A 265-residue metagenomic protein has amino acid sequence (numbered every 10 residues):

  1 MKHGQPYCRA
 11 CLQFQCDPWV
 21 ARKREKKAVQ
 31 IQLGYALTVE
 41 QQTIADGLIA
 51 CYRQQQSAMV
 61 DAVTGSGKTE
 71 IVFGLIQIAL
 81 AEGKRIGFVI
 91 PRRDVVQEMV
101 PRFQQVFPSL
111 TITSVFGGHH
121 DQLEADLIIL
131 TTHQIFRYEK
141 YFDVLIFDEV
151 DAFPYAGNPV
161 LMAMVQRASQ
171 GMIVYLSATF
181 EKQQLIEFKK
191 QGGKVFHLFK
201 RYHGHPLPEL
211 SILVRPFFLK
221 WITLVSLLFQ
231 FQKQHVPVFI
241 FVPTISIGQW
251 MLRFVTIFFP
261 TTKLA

Functional and structural regions predicted by a protein language model:
M1-Y35: Cys/His-rich short segments
L33-Q56: N-terminal pre-P-loop "Q-motif" helix
D61-T69, A79, K84-V96, L228-F258: Conserved strand-helix element at the start of the C-terminal RecA-like helicase core
I71, L75: Hydrophobic positions on the alpha1 helix immediately C-terminal to the Walker A/P-loop
K84-R85, T111, E124-L127, Y141-V144 (+2 more regions): Loop/turn-to-beta-strand initiation segments
R92-V95, D121, D151-F153, E181 (+1 more regions): Residues immediately C-terminal
E98-F142, L264-A265: Conserved motor-coupling elements within RecA-like helicase/translocase cores
K140-V144, E149-S226: Post-DEXD/H (motif II) to motif III coupling segment of the RecA-like Helicase ATP-binding lobe
